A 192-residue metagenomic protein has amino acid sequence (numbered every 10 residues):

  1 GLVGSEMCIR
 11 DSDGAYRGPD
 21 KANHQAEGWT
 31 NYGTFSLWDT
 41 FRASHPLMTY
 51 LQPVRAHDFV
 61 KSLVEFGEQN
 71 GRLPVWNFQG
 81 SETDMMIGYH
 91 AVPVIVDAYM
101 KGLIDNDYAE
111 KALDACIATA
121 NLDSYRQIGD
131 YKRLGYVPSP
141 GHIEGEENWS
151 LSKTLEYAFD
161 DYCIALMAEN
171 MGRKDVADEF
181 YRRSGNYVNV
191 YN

Functional and structural regions predicted by a protein language model:
G1-G4, C8-I9: Single conserved hydrophobic/aromatic residue that forms the stacking wall/gate of nucleotide- or nucleobase-binding
R10-W29: Active-site-adjacent "gating/activation" loops or surface patches in catalytic cores
G33-T40, S44-A168, Y181: Aromatic-rich carbohydrate-recognition surfaces in CAZymes
P74, A165, N170-N192: Catalytic cores of carbohydrate-active enzymes
